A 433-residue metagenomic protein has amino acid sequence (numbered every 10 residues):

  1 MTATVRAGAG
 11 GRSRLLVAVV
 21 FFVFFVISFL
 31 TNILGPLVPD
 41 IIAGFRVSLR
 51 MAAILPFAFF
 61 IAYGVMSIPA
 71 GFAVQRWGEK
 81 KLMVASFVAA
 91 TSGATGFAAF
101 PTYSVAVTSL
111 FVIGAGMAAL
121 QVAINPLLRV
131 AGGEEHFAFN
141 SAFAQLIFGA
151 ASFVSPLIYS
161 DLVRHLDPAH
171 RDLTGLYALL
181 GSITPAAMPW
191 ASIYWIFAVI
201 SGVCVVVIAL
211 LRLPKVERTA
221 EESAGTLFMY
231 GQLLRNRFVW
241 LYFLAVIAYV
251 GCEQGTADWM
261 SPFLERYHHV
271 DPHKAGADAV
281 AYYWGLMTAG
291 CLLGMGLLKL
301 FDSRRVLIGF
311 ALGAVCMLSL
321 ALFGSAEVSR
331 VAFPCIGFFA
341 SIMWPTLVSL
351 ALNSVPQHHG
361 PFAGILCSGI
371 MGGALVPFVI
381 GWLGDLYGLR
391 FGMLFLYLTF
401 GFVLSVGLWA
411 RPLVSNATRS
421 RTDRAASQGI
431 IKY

Functional and structural regions predicted by a protein language model:
L15-L49, S67, N125, S155 (+1 more regions): Extracytoplasmic
L34-G35, P156-R164, Q232-Y282: Extracytoplasmic gate region of multi-pass secondary transporters
R46, G78, A99-S104, F323-S325 (+1 more regions): Helix-breaking motifs and short loop linkers at transmembrane-helix boundaries and internal kinks in secondary membrane
I54-F72, A281-L293, G372: Central cavity-lining transmembrane alpha-helices of secondary-active solute carriers, predominantly the Major
M66-E79, G290-S303, G384-D385: Helix-to-loop junctions at the C-terminal end of transmembrane segments in multipass secondary transporters
V88-T102, L312-S325: C-terminal ends and interior cores of transmembrane alpha-helices in multi-pass membrane transporters/permeases
Y159, V163-R171, G175, P185 (+2 more regions): C-terminal membrane-cytosol helix-exit motif in multi-pass small-molecule transporters
